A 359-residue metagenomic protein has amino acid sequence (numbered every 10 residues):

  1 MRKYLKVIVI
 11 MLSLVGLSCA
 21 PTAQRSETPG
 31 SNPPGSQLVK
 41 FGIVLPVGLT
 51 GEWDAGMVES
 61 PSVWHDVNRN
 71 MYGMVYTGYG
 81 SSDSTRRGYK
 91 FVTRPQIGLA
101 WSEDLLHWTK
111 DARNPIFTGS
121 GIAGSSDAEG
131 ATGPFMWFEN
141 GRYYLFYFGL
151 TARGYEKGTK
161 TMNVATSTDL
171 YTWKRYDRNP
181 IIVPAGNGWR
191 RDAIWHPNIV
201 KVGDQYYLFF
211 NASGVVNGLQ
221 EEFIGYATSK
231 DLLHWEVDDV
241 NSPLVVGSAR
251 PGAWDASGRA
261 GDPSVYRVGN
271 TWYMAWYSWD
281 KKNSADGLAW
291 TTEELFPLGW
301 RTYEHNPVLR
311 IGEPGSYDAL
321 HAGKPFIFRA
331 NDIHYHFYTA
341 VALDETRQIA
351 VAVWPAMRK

Functional and structural regions predicted by a protein language model:
M1-I8: Bacterial N-terminal signal peptides that target proteins for export
I8-G16: Bacterial N-terminal signal peptides
C19-K359: Carbohydrate-active catalytic/glycan-binding domains of CAZyme proteins, especially the secreted or lumenal ectodomains
